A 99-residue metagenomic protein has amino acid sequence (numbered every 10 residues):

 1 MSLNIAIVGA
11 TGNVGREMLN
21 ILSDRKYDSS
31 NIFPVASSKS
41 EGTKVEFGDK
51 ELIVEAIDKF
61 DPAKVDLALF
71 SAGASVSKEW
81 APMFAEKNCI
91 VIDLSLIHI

Functional and structural regions predicted by a protein language model:
M1-I97: N-terminal Rossmann-like NAD(P) cofactor-binding subdomain of oxidoreductases, focused on the glycine-rich
